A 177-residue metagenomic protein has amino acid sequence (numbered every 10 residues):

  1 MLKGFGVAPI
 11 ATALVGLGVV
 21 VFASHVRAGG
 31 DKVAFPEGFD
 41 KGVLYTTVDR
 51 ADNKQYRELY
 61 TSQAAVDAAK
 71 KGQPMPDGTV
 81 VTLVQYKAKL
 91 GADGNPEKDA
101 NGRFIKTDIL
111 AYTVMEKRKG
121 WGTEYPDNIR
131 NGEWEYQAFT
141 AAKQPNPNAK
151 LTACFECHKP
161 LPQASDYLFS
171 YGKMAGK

Functional and structural regions predicted by a protein language model:
M1-L14: Bacterial N-terminal signal peptides that target proteins for export
K3-G6, A23, I105, S170: Compositionally biased, low-structure terminal segments
G16-G18: Classic N-terminal secretory signal peptides
V20-G29: Sec/Tat signal peptide C-region and signal peptidase I cleavage site
G29-Y56, G72-K177: Sequence context surrounding c-type heme c attachment/ligation sites in exported
Q55-V66: Short, structured beta-strand/loop micro-motifs enriched in basic residues and often containing a Trp
